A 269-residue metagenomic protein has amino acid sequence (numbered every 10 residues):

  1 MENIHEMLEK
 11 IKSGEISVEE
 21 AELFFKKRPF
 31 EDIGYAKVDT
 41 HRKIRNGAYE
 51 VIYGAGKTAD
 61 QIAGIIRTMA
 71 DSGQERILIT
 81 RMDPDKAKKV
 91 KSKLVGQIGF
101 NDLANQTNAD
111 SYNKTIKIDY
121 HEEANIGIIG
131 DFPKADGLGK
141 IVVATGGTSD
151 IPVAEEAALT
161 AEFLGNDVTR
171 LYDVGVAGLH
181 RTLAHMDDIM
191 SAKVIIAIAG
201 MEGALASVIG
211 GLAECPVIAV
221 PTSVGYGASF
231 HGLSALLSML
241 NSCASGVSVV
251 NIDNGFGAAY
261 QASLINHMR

Functional and structural regions predicted by a protein language model:
M1-D83, A87-K93: Long amphipathic alpha-helical segments
D60-I62, D150-E155, L179-H180, A199-V208 (+2 more regions): Short glycine/serine/threonine-rich phosphate/pyrophosphate-binding segments that cradle anionic phosphate groups
I79-V95, T115-G130, D136: Glycine/small-residue-rich loop that forms an oxyanion/phosphate-binding "nest" at active or ligand-binding sites
A124-G130, D167-D188, L233-S234, V250: Glycine-rich oxoanion-binding loops at beta->alpha junctions
D136-G178: Glycine-rich phosphate/diphosphate-binding loop of Rossmann-like nucleotide-binding domains
T145, S149, D187-M190, V194 (+2 more regions): C-terminal binding/interaction regions
A184-T222: Glycine-rich phosphate-binding loop
